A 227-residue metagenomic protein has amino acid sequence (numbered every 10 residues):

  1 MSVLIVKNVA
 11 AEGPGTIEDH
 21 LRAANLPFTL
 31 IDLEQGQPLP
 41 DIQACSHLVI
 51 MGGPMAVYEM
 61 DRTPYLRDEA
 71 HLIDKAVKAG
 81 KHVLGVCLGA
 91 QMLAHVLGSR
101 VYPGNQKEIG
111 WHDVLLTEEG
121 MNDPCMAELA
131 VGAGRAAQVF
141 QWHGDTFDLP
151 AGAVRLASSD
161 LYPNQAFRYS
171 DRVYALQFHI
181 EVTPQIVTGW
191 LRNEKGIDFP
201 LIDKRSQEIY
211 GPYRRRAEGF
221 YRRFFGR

Functional and structural regions predicted by a protein language model:
M1-L4: Extreme N-terminal starter segment of soluble prokaryotic enzymes
V6-N8, L33, L88, F178: Cofactor-binding loop segments of dinucleotide-utilizing enzymes, especially the Rossmann-like FAD- and NAD(P)+-binding
E12-T16: Short N-terminal binding/cap micro-motifs at the start of the first secondary-structure element
E18-L84: Flexible gly/pro-rich beta->alpha loop and the following alpha-helix that scaffold active-site loops
L21, C87, F224: Residue-level signal for inorganic ion chemistry
A76-R100: Catalytic nucleophile loop
L97-E181, Q185: Pocket-forming structural segment of enzyme catalytic cores
V182-R227: Acyltransferase
